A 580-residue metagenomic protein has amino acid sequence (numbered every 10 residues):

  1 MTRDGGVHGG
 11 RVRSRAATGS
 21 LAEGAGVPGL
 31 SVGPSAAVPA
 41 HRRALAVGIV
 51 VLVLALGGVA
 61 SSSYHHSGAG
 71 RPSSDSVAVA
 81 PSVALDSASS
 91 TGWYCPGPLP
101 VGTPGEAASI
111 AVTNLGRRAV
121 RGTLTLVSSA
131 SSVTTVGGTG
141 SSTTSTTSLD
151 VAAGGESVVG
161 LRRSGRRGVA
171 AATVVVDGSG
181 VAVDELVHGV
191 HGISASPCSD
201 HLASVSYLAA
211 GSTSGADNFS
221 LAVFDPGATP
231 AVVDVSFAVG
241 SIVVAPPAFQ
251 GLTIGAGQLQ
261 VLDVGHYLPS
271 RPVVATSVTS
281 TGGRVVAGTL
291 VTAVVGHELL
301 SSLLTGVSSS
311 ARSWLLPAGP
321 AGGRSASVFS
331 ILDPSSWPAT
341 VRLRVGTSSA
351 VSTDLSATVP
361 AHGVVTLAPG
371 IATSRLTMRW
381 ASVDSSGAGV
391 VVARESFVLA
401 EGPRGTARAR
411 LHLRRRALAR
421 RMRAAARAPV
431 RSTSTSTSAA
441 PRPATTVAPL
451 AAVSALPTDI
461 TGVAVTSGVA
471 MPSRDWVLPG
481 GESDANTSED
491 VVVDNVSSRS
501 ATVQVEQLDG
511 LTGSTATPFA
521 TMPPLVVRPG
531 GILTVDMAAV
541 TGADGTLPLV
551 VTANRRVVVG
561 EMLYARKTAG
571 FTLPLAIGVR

Functional and structural regions predicted by a protein language model:
M1-R42, S73: Terminal targeting segments of Actinobacterial cell-envelope proteins
L45-S61: Hydrophobic membrane-insertion alpha-helices, especially the h-region of bacterial N-terminal signal peptides
S62-A111, V181-P226, R284-P334, V390-T433 (+2 more regions): Conserved functional hotspot residues at active sites or interaction interfaces
D75-V77, V133-R167, I242-R271, S348-M378 (+1 more regions): Intrinsically disordered, low-complexity Pro/Gly/Ser/Thr-rich segments with frequent PxxP/GP/PP motifs and embedded
V112, G122, V174, V223 (+15 more regions): Fold-core signature of tandem repeat domains
T113-G140, V223-V244, S325-A350, T487-T515: Short acidic, flexible loop segments centered on an aromatic residue
V169-D177, P272-T281, L376-G387, V391-R394 (+3 more regions): Short, aromatic- and glycine-rich surface loops/edge beta-strands on solvent-exposed regions
L259-S280, T292-V294, S301-S308, A318-D333 (+6 more regions): Extended non-catalytic domains of envelope/secretory-pathway proteins
